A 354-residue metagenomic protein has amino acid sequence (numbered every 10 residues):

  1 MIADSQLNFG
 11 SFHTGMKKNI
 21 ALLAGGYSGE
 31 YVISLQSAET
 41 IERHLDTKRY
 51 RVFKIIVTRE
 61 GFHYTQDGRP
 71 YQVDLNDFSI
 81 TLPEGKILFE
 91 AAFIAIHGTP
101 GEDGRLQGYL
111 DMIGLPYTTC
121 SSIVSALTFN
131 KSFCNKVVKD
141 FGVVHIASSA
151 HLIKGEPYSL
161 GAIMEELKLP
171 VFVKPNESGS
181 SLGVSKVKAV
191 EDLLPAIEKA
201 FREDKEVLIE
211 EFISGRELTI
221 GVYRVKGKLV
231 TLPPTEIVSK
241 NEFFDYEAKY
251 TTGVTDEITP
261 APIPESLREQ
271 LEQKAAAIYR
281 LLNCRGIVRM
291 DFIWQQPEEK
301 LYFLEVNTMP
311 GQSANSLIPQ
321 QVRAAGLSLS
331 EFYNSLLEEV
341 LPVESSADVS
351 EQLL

Functional and structural regions predicted by a protein language model:
A3-I123, L127-F129, F133, D140 (+2 more regions): ATP-binding N-terminal substructure of ATP-dependent carboxylate-amine bond-forming enzymes
T14-A24, Q36, K86, L127-R216 (+1 more regions): Active-site nucleotide/adenylate-binding loops and adjacent lid/helix of ATP-dependent enzymes
V52, P116-Y117, H145, V171 (+1 more regions): Hydrophobic beta-strand scaffold residues
G98, I237, N307-Q321: Glycine-rich phosphate/pyrophosphate-binding beta-alpha loops
H151-L152, V184-A189, V222-V225, Q295 (+2 more regions): Short beta-strand-to-turn element immediately C-terminal to the catalytic PLP-Schiff-base lysine in fold type I
K188-Q273, K300-Y302: Phosphate-binding site of ATP-dependent enzymes
E211, Y279-Q312, V322, E351-Q352: Conserved metal-phosphate-binding beta-hairpin within the catalytic cores of diverse ATP-dependent phosphoryl-transfer
E236-V288, L317-L354: Active-site "cap" helix and flanking loop/linker of ATP-utilizing ligase/carboxylase catalytic domains
